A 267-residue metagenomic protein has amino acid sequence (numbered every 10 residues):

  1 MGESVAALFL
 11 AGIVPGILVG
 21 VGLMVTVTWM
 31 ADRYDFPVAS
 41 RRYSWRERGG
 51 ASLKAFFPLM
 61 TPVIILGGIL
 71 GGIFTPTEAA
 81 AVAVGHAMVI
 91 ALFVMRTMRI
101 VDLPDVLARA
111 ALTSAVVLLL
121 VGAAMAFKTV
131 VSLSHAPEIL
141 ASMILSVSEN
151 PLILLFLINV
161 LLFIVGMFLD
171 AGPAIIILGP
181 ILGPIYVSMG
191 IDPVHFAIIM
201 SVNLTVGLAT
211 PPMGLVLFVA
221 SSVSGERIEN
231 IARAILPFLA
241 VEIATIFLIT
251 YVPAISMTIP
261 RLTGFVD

Functional and structural regions predicted by a protein language model:
M1-D267: Alpha-helical transmembrane segments of multi-pass membrane transport proteins
